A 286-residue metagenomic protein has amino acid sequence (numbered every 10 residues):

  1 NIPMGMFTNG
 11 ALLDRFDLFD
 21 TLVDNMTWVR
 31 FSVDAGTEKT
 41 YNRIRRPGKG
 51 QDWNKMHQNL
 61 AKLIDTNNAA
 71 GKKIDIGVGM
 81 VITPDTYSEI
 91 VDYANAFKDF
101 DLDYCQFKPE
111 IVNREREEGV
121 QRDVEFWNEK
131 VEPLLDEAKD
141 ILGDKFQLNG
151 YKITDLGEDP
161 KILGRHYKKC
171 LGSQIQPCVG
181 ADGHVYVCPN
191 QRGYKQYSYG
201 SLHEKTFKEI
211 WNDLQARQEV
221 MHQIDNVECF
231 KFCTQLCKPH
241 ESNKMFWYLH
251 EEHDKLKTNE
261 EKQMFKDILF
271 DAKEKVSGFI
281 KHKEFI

Functional and structural regions predicted by a protein language model:
N1-F7, A11-D24: Conserved Radical SAM active-site core
P3-M4, I74, L102, K231: Proline-rich low-complexity regions
M4-M6, V29, V220: Hydrophobic/aromatic pocket-lining and membrane-interface residues
F16, V78, Q218-V220: Short, hydrophobic secondary-structure boundary micro-motifs
D20-E209, M245-H253, F285: Radical SAM enzyme [4Fe-4S]-AdoMet core and its adjacent flexible, acidic and glycine-rich loops/tails across
R165-Y167, H184-I286: Flexible mid-to-C-terminal extensions adjoining Fe-S/redox cofactors in radical SAM and related proteins
